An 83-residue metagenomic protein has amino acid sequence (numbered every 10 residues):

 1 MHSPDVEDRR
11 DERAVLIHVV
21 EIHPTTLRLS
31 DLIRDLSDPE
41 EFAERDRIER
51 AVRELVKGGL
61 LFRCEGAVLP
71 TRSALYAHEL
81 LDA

Functional and structural regions predicted by a protein language model:
M1-T26, D46, L81-D82: Short alpha-helical segments that sit at the start of domains
T25-L36: Short acidic, hydrophobic short linear motifs in intrinsically disordered regions
E41-K57: Short amphipathic alpha-helical interaction segments
V56-G66: A short, conserved structural fragment
A67-S73: Minor-groove-contacting beta-hairpin "wing" of winged helix-turn-helix DNA-binding domains
L75-A83: Short, amphipathic alpha-helical interaction segments positioned at domain boundaries
